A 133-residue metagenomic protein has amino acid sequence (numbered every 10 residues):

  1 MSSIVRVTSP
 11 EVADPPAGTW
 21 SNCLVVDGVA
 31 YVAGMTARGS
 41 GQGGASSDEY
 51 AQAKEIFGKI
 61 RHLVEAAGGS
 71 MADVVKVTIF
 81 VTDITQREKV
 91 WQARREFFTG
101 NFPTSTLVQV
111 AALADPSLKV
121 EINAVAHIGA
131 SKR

Functional and structural regions predicted by a protein language model:
M1-G58, H62-V75, V81-R133: N-terminal presequence-like segments and the immediate start of the first folded domain
